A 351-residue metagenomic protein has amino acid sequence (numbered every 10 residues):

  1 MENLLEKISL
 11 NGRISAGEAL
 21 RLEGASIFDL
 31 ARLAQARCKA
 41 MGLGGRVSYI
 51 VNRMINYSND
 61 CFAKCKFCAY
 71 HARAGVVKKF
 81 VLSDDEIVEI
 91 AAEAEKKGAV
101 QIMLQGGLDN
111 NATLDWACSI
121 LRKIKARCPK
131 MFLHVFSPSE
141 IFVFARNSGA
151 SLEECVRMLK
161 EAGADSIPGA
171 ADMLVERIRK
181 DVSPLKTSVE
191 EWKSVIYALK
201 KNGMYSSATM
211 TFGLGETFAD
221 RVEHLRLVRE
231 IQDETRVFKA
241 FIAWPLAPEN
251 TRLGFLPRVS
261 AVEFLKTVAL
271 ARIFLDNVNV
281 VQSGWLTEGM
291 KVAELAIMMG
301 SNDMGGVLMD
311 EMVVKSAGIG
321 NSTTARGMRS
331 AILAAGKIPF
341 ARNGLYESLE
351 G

Functional and structural regions predicted by a protein language model:
M1-F28, V88-E89, E95, R226 (+1 more regions): Auxiliary Fe-S-binding modules of radical SAM enzymes
N11, A34, C65, L104 (+5 more regions): Conserved, mostly hydrophobic/aromatic
A19-L22, V51-I55, G106-N110, F212-G215 (+1 more regions): Conserved short loop/turn motifs at secondary-structure junctions
A31-G75, K79-Q105: N-terminal pre-triad scaffold of radical SAM enzymes
R46-V47, V51, Y57, C61-F62 (+4 more regions): Mobile, glycine- and charge-enriched loop segments and immediately flanking short secondary-structure elements within
V47-R53, I102, L133-S137, I167-G169 (+4 more regions): Hydrophobic faces of well-ordered beta-strands that scaffold small-molecule active sites in alpha/beta enzyme cores
Y49-I55, G75, M103-D115, E176-R177 (+2 more regions): Glycine-rich, proline-tolerant flexible connector loops at the mouths of alpha/beta enzymes
A74-A208, L214-E223, E230: Conserved Radical SAM active-site core
